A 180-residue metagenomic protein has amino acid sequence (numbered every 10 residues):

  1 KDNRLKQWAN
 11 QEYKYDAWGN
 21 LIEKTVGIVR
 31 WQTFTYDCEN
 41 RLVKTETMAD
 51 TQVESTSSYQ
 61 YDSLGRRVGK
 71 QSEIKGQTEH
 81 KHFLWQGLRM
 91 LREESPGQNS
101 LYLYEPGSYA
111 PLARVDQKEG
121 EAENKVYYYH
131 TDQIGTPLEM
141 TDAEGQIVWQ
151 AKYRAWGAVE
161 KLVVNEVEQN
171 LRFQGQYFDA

Functional and structural regions predicted by a protein language model:
K1, E119-A180: A motif-centric feature for acidic-aromatic and gly/ser/thr-rich catalytic loops and repeats
K1-Q7, E12-K14, G19-T25, W31-T35 (+9 more regions): Beta-strand elements of repeat-based all-beta scaffolds
Q7-A9, I28-R30, V53-S55, Q77-T78 (+5 more regions): Short, small/polar residue-rich loop motifs at catalytic or cofactor-binding pockets
Y13-Y15, V29-R30, A49-T51, K75-G76 (+5 more regions): A short acidic/small-residue loop/turn micro-motif
H80-L84, W149: Short Gly/aromatic-enriched secondary-structure transition segments
R89-M90, S100, Q174-Y177: Short, P/G- and charge-enriched loop/turn segments at secondary-structure junctions
S100-L103, Y127: Short, surface-exposed beta-strand/loop micro-motifs that present aromatic residues
